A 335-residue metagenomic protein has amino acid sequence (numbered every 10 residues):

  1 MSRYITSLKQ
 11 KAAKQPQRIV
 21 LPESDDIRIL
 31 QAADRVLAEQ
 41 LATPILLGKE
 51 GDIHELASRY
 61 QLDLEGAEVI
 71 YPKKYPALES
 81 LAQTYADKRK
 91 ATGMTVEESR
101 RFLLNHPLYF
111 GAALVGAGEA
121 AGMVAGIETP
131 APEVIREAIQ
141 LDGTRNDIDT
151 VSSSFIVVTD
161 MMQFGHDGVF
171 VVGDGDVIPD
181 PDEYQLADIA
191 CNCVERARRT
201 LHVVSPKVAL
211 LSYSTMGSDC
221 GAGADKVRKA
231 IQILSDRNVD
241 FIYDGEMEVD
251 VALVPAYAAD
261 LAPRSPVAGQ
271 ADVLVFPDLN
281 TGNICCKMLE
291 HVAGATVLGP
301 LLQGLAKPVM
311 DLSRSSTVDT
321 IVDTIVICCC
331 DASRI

Functional and structural regions predicted by a protein language model:
M1-A268, V273-I335: Anion-binding alpha/beta catalytic cores of soluble intermediary-metabolism enzymes, centered on
